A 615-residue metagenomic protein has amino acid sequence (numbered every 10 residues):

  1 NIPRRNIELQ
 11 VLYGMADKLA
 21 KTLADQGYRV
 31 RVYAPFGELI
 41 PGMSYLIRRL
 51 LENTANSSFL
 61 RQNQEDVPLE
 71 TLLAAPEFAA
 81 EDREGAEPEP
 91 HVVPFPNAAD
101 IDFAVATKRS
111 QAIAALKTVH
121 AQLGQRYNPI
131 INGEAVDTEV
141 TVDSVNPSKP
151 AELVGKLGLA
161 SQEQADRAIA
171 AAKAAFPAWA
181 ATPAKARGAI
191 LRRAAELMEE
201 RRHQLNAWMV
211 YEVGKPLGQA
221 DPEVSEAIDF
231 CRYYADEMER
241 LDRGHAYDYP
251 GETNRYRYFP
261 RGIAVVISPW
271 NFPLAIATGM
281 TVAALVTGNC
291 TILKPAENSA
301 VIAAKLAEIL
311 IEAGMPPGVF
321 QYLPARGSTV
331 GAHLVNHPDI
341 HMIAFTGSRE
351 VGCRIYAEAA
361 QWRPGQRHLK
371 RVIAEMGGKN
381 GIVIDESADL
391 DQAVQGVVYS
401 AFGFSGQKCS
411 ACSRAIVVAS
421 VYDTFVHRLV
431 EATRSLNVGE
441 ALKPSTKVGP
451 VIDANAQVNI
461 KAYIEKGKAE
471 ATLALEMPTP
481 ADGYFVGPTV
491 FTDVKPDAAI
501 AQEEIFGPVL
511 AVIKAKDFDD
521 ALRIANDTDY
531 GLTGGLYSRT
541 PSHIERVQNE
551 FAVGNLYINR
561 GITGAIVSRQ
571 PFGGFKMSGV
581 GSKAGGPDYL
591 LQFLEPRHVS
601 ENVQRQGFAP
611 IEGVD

Functional and structural regions predicted by a protein language model:
N1-N97: Positively charged, amphipathic and often flexible ligand-engagement surfaces
N1-Q10, A24, I47-Q64, S148-A160 (+13 more regions): Conserved C-terminal structural/oligomerization subdomain of aldehyde/semialdehyde dehydrogenase
G14, G37-I40, I47, N63-E77 (+9 more regions): A glycine-rich phosphate-binding loop feature that marks nucleotide/adenosyl-phosphate handling sites
N56, L60-V154: Hydrophobic face of amphipathic alpha-helices that form TPR/SEL1-like repeat modules and related alpha-solenoid
G133, A151, A172, R187 (+11 more regions): Residue-level signal for inorganic ion chemistry
S144-V145, P150-D242: Glycine-rich loop-to-alpha-helix module at the N-terminal edge of alpha/beta enzyme cores
V210, M238-Q392, S445, A515 (+1 more regions): Rossmann-like NAD(P) dinucleotide-binding subdomain of oxidoreductase/dehydrogenase enzymes
I309-G314, N336, M342, E350-K495 (+5 more regions): ALDH superfamily catalytic-core signature
